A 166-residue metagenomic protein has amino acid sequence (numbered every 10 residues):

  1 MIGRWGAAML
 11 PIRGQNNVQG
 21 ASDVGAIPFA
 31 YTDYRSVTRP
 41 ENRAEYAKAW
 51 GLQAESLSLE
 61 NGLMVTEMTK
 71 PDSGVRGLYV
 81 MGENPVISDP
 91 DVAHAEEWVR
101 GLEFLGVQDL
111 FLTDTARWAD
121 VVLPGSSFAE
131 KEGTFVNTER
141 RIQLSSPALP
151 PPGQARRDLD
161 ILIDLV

Functional and structural regions predicted by a protein language model:
M1-V166: Non-catalytic alpha/beta scaffold blocks inside enzyme catalytic domains
